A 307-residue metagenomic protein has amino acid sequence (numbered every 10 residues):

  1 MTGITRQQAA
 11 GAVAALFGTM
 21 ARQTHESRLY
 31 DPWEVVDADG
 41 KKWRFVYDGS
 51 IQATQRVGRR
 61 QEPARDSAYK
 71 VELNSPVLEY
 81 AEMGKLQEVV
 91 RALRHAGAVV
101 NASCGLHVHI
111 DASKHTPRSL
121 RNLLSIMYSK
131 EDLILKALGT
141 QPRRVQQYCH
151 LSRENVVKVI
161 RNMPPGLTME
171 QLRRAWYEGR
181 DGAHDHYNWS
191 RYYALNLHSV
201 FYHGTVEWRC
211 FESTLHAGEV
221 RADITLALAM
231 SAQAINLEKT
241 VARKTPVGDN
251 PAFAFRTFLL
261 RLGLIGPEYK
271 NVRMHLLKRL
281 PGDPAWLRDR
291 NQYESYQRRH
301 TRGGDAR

Functional and structural regions predicted by a protein language model:
M1-V99, S113-R307: C-terminal accessory/tail domains of diverse enzymes
N101-S103: Active-site histidine-anchored catalytic micro-motif
